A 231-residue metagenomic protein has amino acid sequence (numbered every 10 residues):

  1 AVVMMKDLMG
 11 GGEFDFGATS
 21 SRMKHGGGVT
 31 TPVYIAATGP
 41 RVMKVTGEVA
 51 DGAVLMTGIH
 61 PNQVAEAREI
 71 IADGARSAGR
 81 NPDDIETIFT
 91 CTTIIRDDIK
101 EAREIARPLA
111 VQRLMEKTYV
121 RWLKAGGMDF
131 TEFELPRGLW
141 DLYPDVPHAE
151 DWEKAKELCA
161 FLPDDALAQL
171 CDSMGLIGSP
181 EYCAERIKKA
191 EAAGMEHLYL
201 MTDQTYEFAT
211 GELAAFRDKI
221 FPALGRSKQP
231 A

Functional and structural regions predicted by a protein language model:
A1-K24, A65, E69, D73-A192 (+1 more regions): An alpha-helical appendage that flanks or caps ligand/catalytic pockets
V33-A36, A53-L55, I85-T92, L198-L200: Hydrophobic faces of well-ordered beta-strands that scaffold small-molecule active sites in alpha/beta enzyme cores
T38-P40: Short glycine-enriched loops at secondary-structure junctions
M43-G47, K188: Alpha-helical segments flanking ligand/cofactor-binding loops in enzyme cores
A50-D51, M195: A structural motif
G58-P61, M201-A214: Glycine-rich, proline-tolerant flexible connector loops at the mouths of alpha/beta enzymes
E191, E196-T202: Conserved active-site loop/cleft motifs that coordinate metal ions or position small ligands
